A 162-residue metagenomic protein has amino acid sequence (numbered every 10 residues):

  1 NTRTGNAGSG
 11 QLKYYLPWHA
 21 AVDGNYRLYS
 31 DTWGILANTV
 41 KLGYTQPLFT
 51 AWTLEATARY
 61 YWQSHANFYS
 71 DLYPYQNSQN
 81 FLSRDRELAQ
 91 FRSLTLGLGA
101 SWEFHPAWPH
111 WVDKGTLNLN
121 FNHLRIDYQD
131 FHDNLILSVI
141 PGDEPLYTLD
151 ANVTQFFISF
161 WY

Functional and structural regions predicted by a protein language model:
N1, Y26-S30, F81-L88, V139-L146: Extracellular loop and loop/strand-boundary signature of outer-membrane beta-barrel proteins
T2-R3, Y29-N38, T148-A151: Solvent-exposed loop/turn segments connecting transmembrane beta-strands in outer-membrane beta-barrel proteins
T4-N6, Y14-L16, Y26-T32, Y60-S64 (+3 more regions): Transmembrane beta-strands of outer-membrane beta-barrel pores
H19, A51, H105-T116: Short loop/turn motifs that connect adjacent beta-strands in outer-membrane beta-barrel proteins
V22-G24, A56-A58, L98, L117-F121 (+1 more regions): Membrane-embedded beta-strand positions of outer-membrane beta-barrel proteins
I35-T39, N67-Y73, Q129-S138: Outer-membrane beta-barrel translocator domains and adjoining extracellular loop/strand segments of Gram-negative
E55-E103, P145: Outer-membrane beta-barrel translocator/channel fold
L96-A100, L149-Y162: Outer-membrane beta-barrel "beta-signal"
